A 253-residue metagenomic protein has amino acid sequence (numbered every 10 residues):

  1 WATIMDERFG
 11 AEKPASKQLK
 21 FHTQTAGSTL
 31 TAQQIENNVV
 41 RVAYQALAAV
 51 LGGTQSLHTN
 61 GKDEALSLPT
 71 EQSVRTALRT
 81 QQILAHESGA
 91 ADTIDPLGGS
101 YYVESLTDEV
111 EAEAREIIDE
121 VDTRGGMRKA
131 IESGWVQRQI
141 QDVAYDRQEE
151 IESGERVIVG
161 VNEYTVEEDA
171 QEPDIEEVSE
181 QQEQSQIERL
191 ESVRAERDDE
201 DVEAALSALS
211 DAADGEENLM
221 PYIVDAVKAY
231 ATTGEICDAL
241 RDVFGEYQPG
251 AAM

Functional and structural regions predicted by a protein language model:
E7-A32, L47-S67, I83-E104: Core alpha/beta catalytic barrel or barrel-like domain that forms the active/cofactor pocket in diverse metabolic
E7-R8, R41-Q45, A144-R147: Glycine-rich, charged/polar anion/phosphate-binding loops that engage phosphate groups from diverse ligands
Q18-K20, R75, V243: Active/binding-pocket-proximal capping segment
A32-V39, A65-S73: Alpha-helix N-cap/helix-initiation motif
E36-T54, T76-A85, E113: Glycine-rich and small/hydrophobic secondary-structure elements
E64, T70-E71, R79-Q82, H86-M253: Flexible, glycine-rich loop/tail regions that form catalytic "lids" or insertion modules at the edges of active sites
